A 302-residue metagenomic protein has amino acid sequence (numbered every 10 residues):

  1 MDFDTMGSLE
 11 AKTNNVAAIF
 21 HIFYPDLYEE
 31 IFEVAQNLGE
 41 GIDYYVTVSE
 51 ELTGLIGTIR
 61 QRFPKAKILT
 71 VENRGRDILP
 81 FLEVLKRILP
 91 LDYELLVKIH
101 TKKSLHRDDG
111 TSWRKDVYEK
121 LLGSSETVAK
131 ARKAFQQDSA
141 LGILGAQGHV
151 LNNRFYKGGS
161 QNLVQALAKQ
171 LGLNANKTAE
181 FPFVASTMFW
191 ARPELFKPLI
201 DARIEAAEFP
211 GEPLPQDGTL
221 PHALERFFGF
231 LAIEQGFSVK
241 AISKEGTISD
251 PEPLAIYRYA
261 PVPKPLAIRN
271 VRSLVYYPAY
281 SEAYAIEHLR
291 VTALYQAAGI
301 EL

Functional and structural regions predicted by a protein language model:
M1-L302: ER/Golgi luminal nucleotide-sugar-dependent glycosyltransferases, focusing on the catalytic module
